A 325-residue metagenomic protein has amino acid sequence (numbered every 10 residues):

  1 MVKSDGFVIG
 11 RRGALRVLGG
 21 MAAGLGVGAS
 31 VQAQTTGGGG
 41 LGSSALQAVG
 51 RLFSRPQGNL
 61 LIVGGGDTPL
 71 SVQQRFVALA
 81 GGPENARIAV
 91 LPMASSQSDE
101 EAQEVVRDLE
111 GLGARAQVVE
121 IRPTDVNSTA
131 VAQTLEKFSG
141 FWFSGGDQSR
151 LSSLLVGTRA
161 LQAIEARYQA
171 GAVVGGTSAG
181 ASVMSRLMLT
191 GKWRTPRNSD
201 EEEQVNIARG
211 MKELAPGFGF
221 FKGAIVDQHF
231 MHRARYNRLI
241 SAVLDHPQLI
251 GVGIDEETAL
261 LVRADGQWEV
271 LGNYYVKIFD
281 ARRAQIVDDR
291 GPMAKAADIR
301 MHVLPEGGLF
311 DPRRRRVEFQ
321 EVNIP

Functional and structural regions predicted by a protein language model:
M1-G10, V17-A23: N-terminal secretory signal peptides
V31-A33: Boundary at the C-terminal end of the N-terminal hydrophobic targeting segment
G39-E84, D99-G111, M188-T190, R194-P325: C-terminal and late-domain segments of enzyme folds
A89-P92: Short internal beta-strands
S96-Q133, K137: Portal/gating segments that form or line small-molecule/metal binding sites
T134, G157-G171: Catalytic-core regions built around general acid/base machinery
S144-G145, Y168-M188: Catalytic nucleophile loop
Q148-G157: Glycine/threonine-rich flexible loop motifs
